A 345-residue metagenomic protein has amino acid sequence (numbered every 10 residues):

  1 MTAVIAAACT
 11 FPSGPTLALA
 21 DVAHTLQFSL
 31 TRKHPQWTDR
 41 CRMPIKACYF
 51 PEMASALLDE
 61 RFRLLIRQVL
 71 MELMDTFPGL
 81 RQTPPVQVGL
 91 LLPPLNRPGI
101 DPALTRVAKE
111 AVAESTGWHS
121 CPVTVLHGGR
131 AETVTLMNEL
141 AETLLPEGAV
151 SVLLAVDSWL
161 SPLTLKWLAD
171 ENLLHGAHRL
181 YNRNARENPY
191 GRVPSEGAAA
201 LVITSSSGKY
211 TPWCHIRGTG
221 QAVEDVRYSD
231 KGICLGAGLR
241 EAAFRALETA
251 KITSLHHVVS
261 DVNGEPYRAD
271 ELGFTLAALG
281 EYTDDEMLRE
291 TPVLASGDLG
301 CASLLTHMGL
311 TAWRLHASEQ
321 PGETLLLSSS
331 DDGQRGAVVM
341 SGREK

Functional and structural regions predicted by a protein language model:
M1-A149, V156-D157, K166-K345: Conserved "HGTGT" condensation-loop signature of ketosynthase/thiolase-family condensing enzymes that catalyze
